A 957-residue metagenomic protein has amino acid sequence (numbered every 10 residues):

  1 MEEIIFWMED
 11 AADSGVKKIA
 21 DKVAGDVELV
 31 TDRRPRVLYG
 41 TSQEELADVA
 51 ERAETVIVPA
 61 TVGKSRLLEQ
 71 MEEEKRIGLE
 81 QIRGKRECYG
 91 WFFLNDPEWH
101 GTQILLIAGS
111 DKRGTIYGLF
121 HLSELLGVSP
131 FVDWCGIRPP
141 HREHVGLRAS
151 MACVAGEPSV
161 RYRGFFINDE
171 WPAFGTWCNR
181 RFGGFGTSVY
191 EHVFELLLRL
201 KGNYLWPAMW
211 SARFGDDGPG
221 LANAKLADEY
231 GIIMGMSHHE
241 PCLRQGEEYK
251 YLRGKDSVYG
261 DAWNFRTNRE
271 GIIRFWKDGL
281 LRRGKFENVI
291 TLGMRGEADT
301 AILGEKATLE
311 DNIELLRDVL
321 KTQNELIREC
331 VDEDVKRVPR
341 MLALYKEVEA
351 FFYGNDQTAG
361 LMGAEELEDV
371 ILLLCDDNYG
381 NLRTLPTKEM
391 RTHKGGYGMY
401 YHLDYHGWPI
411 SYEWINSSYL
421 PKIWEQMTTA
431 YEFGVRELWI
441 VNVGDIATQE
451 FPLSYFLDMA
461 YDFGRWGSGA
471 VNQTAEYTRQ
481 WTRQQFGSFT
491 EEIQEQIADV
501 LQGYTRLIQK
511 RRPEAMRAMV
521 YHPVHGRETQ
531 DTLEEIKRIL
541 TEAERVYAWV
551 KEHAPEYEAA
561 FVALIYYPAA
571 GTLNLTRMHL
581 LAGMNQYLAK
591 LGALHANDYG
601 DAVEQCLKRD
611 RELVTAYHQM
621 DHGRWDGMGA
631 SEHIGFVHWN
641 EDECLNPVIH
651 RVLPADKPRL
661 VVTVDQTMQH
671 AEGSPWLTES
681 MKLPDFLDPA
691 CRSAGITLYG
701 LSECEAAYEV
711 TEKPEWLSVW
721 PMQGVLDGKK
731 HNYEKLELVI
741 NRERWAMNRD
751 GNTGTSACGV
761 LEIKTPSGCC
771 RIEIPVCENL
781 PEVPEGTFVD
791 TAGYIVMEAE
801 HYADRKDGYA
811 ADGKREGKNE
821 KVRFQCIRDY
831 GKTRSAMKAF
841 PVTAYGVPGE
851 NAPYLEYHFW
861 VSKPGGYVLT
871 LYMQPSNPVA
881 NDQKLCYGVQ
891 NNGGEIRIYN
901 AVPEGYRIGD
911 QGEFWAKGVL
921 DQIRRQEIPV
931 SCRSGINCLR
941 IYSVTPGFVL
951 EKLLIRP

Functional and structural regions predicted by a protein language model:
M1-G156: Contiguous, structured surface segment used for ligand recognition
L106-G109, W171-T187, W206-G215, L252-E270 (+2 more regions): The substrate-binding groove and active-site-proximal loops of carbohydrate-active enzymes, especially glycoside
F131-G183, S188-A208, G395-G398, P784-D807: An acidic-aromatic substrate-binding cleft motif
R138-E143, T478-F636, P853-L855, M873: C-terminal non-catalytic alpha-helical accessory regions
L147-R148, G218-L221, L226-E229, D256-K394 (+2 more regions): Gly/Pro-rich turn-and-neighbor structural signature
L198, N203-W206, D216, L374-G380 (+1 more regions): Structured mid-domain segments that build the active-site/substrate or prosthetic-cofactor binding neighborhood
H633, V637-L701: Beta-sheet-dominated interaction scaffolds and their linkers
P689-P957: Extracytoplasmic
